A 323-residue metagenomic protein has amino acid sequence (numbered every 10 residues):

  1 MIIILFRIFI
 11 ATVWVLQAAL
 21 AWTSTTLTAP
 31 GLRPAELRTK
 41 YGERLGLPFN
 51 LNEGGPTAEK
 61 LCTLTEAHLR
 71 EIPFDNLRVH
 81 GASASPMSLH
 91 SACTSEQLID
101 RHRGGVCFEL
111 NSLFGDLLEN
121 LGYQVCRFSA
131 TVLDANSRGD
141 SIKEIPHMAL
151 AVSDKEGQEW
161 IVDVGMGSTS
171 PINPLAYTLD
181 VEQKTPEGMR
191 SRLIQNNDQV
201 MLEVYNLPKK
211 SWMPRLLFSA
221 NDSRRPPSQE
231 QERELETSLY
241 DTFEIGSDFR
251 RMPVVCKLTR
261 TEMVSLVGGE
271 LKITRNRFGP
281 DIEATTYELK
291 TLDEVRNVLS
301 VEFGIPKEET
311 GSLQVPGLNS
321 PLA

Functional and structural regions predicted by a protein language model:
F6-A18: Cleavable N-terminal signal peptides of Sec/SRP-targeted secreted and luminal proteins
G31-H102: Secondary-structure boundary elements
P34, T39, E43-R44, P73 (+2 more regions): His-Asp-centered catalytic microenvironments across diverse enzyme cores, prominently the transglutaminase-like
R44, N120, V301-E302: Residues at alpha-helix termini
H80-M148: Active-site neighborhood of thiol-dependent amide/isopeptide-bond enzymes
R260, V267-A323: Extended, charged low-complexity segments that frequently continue into or abut oligomerization scaffolds
